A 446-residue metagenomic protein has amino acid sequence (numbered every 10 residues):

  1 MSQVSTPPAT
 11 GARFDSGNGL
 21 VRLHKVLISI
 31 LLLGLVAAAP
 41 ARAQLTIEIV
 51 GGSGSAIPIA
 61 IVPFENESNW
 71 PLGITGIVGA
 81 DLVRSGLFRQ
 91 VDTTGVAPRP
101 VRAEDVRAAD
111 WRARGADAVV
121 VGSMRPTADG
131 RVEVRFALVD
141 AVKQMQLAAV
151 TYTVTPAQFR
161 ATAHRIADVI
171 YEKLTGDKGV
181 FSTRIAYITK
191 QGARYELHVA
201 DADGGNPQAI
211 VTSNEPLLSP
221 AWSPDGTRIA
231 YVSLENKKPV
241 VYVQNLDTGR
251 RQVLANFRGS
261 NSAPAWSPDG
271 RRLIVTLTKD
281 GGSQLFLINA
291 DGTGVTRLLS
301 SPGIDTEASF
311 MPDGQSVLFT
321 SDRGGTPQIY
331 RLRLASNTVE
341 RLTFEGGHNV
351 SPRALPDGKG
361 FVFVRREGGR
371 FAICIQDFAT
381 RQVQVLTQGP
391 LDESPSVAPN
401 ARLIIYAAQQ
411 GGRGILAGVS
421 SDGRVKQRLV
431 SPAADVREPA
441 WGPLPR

Functional and structural regions predicted by a protein language model:
I49-A109, V120-P126: Short beta-strand->alpha-helix linker/helix-N-cap micro-motif that forms a surface specificity/interaction loop
A103-V169: Amphipathic beta-strand/beta-sheet edge segments enriched in Tyr/Trp
V142, D201-G205, N245-G249, N289-T293 (+3 more regions): Short loop/turn segments that connect beta-strands within beta-propeller blades
K178, T189-E196, S213-E215, V232-V241 (+10 more regions): A flexible loop/linker signature enriched in serine peptidases of the S9 family
G179-F181, P224-D225, P268-D269, P312-D313 (+3 more regions): Residue-level detector of Asp-centered blade-edge/turn motifs that repeat once per structural unit in beta-propeller
I185, G226-I229, G270-I274, G314-L318 (+2 more regions): Hydrophobic beta-strand positions that form the internal "hydrophobic ladder" of WD40/Gbeta-like beta-propeller blades
R413-R446: Blade-level signature of beta-propeller repeat domains, shared across WD40, Kelch, NHL, RCC1 and BNR/Asp-box propellers
